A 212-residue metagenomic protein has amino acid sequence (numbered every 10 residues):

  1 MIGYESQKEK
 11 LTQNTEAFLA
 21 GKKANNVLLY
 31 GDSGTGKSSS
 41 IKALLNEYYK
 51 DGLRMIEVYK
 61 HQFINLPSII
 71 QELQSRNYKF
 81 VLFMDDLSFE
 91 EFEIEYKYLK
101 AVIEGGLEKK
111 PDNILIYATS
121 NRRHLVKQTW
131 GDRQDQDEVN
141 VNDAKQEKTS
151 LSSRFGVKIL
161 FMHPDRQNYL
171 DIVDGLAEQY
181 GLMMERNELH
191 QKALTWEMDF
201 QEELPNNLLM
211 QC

Functional and structural regions predicted by a protein language model:
M1, E47-F80, D86-F92: AAA+/P-loop NTPase substrate/partner-engagement loops
M1-E9: Dynamic helix-loop-helix/coil hinge segments at AAA+ ATPase domain boundaries and subdomain interfaces
G21-A43: Walker A/P-loop nucleotide-binding motif
D51-L53, Y78-F80, P111-I114, S153-V157: Short glycine-/polar-rich loops that comprise or flank the Walker A/P-loop and associated switch/sensor motifs
I56, S120, Q136-T149, G156-L170: Conserved AAA+ ATPase "SRH/arginine-finger" region at the nucleotide-binding site
S75, E91-E138: Conserved catalytic/switch belt of AAA+ P-loop NTPases
M162-C212: C-terminal alpha-helical "lid" subdomain
